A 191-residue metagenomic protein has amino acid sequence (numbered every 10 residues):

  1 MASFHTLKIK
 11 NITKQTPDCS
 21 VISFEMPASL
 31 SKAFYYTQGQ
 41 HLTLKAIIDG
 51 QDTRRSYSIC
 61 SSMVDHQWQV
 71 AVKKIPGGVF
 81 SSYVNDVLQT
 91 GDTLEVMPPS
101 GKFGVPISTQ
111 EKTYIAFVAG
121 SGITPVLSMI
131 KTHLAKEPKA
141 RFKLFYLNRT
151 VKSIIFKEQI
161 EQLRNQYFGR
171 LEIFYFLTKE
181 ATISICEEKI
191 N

Functional and structural regions predicted by a protein language model:
A2-D92, N148-T150, T178: Ferredoxin-reductase
S82-N191: FNR/FR-type flavoprotein reductase catalytic core
